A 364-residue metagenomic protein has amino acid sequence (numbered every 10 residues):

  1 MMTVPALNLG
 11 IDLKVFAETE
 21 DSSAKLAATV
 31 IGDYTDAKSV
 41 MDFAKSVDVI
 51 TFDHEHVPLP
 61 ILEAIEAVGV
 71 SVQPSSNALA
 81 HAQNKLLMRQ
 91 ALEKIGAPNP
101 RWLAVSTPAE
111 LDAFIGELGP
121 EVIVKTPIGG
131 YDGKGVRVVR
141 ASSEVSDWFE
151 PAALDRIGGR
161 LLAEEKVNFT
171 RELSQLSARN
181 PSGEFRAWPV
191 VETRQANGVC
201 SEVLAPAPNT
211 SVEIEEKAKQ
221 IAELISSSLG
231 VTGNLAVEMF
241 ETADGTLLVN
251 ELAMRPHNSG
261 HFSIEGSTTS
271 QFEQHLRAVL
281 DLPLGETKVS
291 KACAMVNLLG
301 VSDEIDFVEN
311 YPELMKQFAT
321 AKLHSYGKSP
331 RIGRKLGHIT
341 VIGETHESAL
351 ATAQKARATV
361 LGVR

Functional and structural regions predicted by a protein language model:
M1-Q90, K94, A109: ATP-binding N-terminal substructure of ATP-dependent carboxylate-amine bond-forming enzymes
S76-G135, S142: A conserved helix-loop-beta module that forms one wall/lid of the active-site cleft in ATP-utilizing catalytic domains
P100, K134, R171-L173, F185-W188 (+5 more regions): Change "...and in nucleic-acid phosphodiester-cleaving endonucleases..." to "...and in nucleic-acid processing enzymes
R101, E121-V124, G159-E164, L235-A236 (+2 more regions): A short linear hydrophobic-aromatic micro-motif
V139-V237, E241-D244: Internal nucleotide-binding/catalytic subdomain
E216-V237, A243, A253-S302: Active-site "cap" helix and flanking loop/linker of ATP-utilizing ligase/carboxylase catalytic domains
R277-R364: Peripheral (often C-terminal) accessory segments that flank ATP-dependent C-N-forming ligase machineries
